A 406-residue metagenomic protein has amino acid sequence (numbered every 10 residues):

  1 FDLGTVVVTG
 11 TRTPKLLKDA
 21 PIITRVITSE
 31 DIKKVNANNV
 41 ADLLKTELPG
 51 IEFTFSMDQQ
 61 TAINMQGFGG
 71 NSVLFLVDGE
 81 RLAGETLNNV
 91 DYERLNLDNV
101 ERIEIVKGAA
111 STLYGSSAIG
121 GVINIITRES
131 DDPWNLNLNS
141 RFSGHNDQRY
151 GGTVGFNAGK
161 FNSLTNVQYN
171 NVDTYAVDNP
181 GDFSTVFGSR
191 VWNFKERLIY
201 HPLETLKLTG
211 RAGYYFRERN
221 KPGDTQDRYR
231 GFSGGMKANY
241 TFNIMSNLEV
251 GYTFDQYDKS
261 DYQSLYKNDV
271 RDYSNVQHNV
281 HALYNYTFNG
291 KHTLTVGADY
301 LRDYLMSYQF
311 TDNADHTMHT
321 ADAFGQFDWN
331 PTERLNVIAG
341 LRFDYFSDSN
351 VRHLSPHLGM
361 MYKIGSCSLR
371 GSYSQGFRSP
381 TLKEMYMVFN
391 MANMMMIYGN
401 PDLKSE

Functional and structural regions predicted by a protein language model:
G4-K33, A62: N-terminal periplasmic "start-of-domain" segments of outer-membrane beta-barrel proteins
V40-L44, Q59-N64, L76, D91-N96 (+4 more regions): N-terminal periplasmic accessory domains that precede and gate Gram-negative outer-membrane beta-barrel machines
A41-E80, E101: Extracytoplasmic beta-strand/coil segments of soluble accessory domains associated with Gram-negative outer-membrane
F53, E80-K107, N400: Short acidic/polar hinge/loop motifs at secondary-structure boundaries that mediate gating or recognition
T112, N124, D131-L136, R141 (+1 more regions): Periplasmic-side early beta-strands and strand-to-turn transitions of outer-membrane beta-barrels
S140-G144, A158-K160, Y169-D173, Y214-E218 (+6 more regions): Transmembrane beta-strands of outer-membrane beta-barrel pores
L164, I199-F216, R228-P356, M361-K363: Face-selective signature of the C-terminal outer-membrane beta-barrel domain
Q226-T241, Y273-V276, S349, S368 (+1 more regions): Outer-membrane beta-barrel signature, preferentially recognizing the C-terminal barrel domain of Gram-negative
